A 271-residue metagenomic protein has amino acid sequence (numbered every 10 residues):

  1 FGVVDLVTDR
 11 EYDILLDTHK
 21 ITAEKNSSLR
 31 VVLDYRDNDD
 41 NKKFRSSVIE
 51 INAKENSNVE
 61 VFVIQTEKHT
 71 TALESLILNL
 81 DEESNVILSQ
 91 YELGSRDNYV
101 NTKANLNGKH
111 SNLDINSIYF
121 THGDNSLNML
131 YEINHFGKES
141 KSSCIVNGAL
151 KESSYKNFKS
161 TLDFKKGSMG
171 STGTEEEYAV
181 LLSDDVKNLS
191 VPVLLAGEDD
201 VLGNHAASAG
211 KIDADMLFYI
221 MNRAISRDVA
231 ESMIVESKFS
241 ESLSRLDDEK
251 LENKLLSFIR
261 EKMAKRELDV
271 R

Functional and structural regions predicted by a protein language model:
F1-F218, N222-I225, E241, L246 (+1 more regions): Conserved beta-strand/loop scaffold segments within soluble protein domains that form the structured core and edges
